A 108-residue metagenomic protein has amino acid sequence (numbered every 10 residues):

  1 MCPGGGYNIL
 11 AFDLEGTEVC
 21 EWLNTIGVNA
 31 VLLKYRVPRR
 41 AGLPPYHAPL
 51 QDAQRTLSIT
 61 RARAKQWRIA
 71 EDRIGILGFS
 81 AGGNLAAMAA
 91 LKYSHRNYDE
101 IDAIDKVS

Functional and structural regions predicted by a protein language model:
M1-W22: Short, surface-exposed "cap/lid" segments of acyl-processing enzymes
C2-G4, L33-R36, F79-S80, A89-A90: Active-site-proximal beta-strand/loop segments in catalytic clefts of secreted hydrolases
N8, R39, G83: Flexible, glycine-rich phosphate/dinucleotide-binding loops and adjacent beta-alpha linkers at cofactor/substrate
A11-D13, C20, L33-E71: Catalytic nucleophile-loop/oxyanion-hole region of alpha/beta-hydrolase and closely related hydrolase-like folds
N24-K34, G75: A fold-wide structural signal in alpha/beta-hydrolase
R55-S108: Primarily recognizes the serine-hydrolase "nucleophile elbow" in alpha/beta-hydrolase and SGNH/GDSL folds
